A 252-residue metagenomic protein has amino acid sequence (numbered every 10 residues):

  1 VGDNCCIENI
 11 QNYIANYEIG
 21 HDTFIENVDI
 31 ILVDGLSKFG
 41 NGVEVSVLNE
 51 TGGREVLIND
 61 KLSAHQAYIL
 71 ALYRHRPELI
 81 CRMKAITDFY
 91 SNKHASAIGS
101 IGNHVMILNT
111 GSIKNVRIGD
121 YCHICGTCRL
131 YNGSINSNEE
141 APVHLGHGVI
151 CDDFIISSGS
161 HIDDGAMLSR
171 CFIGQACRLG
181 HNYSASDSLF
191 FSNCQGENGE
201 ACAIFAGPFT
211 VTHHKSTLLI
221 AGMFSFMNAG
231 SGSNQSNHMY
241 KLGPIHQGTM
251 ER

Functional and structural regions predicted by a protein language model:
V1, C5-I7, Q11, Y17 (+21 more regions): A structural motif detector for beta-strand N-caps
V1-G99, N103-H104, Y121: Terminal amphipathic alpha-helical/low-complexity segments used for targeting or macromolecular assembly
